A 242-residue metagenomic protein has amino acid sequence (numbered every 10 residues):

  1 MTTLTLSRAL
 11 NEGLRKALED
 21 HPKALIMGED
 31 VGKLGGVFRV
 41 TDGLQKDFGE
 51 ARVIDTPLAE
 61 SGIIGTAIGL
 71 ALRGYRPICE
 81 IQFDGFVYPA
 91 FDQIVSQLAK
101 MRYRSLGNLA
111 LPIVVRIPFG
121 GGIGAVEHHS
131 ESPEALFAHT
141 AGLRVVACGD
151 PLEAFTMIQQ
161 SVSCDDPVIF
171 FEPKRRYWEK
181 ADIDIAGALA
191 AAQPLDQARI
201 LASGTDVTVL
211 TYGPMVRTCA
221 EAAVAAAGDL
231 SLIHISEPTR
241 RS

Functional and structural regions predicted by a protein language model:
M1-F171, R176: Thiamine diphosphate
A9-A17, T156-P167, R176-A225: Glycine-/acidic-rich phosphate or pyrophosphate-binding loops and their flanking alpha/beta elements
Y75, L230-S231: Short phosphate-binding/catalytic loops that engage adenosine nucleotides
F137, A226-A227: Hydrophobic alpha-helical packing residues
F171, L210-T211, S236: Short, conserved beta-strand edge motifs with alternating hydrophobic and charged residues
I233-S242: Single conserved hydrophobic/aromatic residue that forms the stacking wall/gate of nucleotide- or nucleobase-binding
